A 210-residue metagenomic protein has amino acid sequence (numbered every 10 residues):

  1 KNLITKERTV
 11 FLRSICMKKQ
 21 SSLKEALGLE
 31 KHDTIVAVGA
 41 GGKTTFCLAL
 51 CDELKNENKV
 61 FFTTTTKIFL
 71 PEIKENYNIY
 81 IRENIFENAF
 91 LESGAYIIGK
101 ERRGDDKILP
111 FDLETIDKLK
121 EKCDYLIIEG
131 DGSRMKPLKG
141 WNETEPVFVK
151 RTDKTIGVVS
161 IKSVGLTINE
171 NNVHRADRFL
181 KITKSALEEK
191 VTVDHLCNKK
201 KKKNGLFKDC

Functional and structural regions predicted by a protein language model:
K19-K55: Walker A (P-loop) phosphate-binding motif
A37, V60-T64, I97-K100, L126-G130 (+2 more regions): General beta-strand structural signal in soluble alpha/beta enzymes
C51-D106: N-terminal phosphate/diphosphate-binding loop that engages ATP/GTP or pyrophosphate donors across diverse enzyme folds
K100-G140: Phosphate-binding/switch loop-helix module in NTP-utilizing enzymes
N142-S163: Inter-motif core of Ras-like GTPase G domains
V158, L166-C210: Conserved NTP phosphate-binding and transfer environment spanning the P-loop NTPase/kinase superfamily
